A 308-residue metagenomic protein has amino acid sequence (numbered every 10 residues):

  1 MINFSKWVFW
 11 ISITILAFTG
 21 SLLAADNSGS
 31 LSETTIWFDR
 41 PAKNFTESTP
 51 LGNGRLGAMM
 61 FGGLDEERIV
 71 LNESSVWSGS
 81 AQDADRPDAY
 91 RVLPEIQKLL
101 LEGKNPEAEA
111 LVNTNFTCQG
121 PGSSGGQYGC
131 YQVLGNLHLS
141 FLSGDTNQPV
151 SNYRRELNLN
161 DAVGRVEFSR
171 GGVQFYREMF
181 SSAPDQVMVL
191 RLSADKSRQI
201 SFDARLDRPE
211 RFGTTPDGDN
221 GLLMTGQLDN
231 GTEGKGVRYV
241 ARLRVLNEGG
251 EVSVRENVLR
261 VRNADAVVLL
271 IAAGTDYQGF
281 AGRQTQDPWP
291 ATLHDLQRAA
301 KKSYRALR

Functional and structural regions predicted by a protein language model:
M1-K6: N-terminal secretory signal peptides that target proteins for export/translocation
V8-S21: Bacterial N-terminal signal peptides
A25-R308: Aromatic-residue-lined binding/catalytic grooves and analogous aromatic/hydrophobic interfacial grooves in multimeric
